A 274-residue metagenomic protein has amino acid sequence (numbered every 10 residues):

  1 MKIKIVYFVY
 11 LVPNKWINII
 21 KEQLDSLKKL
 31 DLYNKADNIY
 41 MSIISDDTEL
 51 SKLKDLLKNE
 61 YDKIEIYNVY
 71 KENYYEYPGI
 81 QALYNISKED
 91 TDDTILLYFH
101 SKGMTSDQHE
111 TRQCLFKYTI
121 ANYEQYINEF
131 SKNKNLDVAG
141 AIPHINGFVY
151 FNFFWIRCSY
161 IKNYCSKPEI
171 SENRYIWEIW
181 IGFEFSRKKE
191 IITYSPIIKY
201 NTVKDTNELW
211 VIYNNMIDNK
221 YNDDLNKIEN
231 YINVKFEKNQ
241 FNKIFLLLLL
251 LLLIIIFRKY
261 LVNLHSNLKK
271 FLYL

Functional and structural regions predicted by a protein language model:
M1-Y273: ER/Golgi luminal nucleotide-sugar-dependent glycosyltransferases, focusing on the catalytic module
